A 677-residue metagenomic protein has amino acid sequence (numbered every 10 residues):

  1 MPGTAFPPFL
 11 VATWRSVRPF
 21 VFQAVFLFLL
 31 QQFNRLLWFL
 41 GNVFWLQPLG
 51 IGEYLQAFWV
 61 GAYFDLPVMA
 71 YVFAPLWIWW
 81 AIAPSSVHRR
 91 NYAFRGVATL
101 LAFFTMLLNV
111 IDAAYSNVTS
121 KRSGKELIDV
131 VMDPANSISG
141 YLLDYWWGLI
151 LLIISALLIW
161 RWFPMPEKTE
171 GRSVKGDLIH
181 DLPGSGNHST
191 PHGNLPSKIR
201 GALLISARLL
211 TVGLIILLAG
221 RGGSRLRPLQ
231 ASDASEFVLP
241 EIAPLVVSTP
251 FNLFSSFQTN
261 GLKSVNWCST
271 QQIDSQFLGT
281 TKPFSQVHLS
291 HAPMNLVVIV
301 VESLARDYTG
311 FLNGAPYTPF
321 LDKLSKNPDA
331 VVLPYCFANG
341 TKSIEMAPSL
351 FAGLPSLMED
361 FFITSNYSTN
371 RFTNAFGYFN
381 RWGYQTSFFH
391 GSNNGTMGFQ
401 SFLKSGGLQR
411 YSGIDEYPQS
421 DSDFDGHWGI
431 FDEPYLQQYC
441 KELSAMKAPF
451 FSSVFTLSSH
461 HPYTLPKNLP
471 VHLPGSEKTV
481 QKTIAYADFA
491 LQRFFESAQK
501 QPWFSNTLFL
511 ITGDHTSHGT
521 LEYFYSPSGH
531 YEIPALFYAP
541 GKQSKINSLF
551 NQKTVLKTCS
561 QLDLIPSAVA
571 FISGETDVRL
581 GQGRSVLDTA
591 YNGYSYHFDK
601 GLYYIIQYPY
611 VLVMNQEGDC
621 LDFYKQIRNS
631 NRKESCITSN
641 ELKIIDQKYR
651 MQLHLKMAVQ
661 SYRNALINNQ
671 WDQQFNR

Functional and structural regions predicted by a protein language model:
P2-G184, S189-V247: Transmembrane and membrane-interface helices of multi-pass, inner-membrane envelope-modifying transferases
F6-P8, K168-L203, K326-V331, P418-S422 (+2 more regions): Intrinsically disordered, low-complexity coil segments
A12, S16, E126, S137 (+7 more regions): Exposed alpha-helical structural elements
V17, Y145-L149, Y439, I637-I645 (+1 more regions): Residue-level recognition of alpha-helix termini/interfacial anchor residues
L29-Q32, Y54, F58, A74 (+14 more regions): Alpha-helical structural motif
G61, D65, Y141, S235 (+9 more regions): Residues that form generic nucleotide/phosphate-binding pockets
G223-L580, D588-N592, D599-G601: Soluble catalytic regions of membrane-associated enzymes that act on cell-envelope and secretory-pathway components
L229, Q543-R677: Membrane-interface soluble catalytic domains
